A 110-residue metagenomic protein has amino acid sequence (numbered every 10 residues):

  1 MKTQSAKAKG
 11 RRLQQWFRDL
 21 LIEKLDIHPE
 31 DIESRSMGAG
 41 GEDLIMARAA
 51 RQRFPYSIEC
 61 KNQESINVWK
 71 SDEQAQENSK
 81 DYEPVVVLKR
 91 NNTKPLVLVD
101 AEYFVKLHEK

Functional and structural regions predicted by a protein language model:
M1-K110: Catalytic phosphate/metal-binding cores of nucleic-acid and nucleotide-processing enzymes, i.e., regions that mediate
